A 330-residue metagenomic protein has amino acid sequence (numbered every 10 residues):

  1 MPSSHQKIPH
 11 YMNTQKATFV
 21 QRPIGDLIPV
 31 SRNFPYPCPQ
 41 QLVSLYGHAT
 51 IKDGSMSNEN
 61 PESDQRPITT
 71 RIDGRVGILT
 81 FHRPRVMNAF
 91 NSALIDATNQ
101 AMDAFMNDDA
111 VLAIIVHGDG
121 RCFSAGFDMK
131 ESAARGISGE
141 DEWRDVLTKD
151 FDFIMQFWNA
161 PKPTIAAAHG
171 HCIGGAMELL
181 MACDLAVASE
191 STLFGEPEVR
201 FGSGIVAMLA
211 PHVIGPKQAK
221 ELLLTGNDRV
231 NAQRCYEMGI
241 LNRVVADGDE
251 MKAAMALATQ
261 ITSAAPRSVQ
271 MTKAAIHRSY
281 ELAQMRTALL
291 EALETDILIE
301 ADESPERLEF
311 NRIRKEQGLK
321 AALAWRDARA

Functional and structural regions predicted by a protein language model:
Y11, F19, F34-Y36, Y46: Aromatic (phenylalanine/tyrosine) cluster motif
R22, Q41-L42: Cationic, low-complexity basic patches in intrinsically disordered or flexible, solvent-exposed regions
N33-Y36, Q41, T50-D119: Conserved CoA-thioester-binding segment of acyl-CoA-metabolizing enzymes
H48-G74, N227-A232, K252, A256-T259 (+1 more regions): C-terminal alpha-helix plus adjacent terminal tail
N58, E62, G118-Q156, C172 (+1 more regions): Glycine- (often His-adjacent) and acidic-residue-rich active-site loop that binds/positions the CoA thioester
L79, R83, A97-T98, V116 (+5 more regions): Terminal peptide-recognition signature
M155-P266: Crotonase-fold acyl-CoA enzyme core
